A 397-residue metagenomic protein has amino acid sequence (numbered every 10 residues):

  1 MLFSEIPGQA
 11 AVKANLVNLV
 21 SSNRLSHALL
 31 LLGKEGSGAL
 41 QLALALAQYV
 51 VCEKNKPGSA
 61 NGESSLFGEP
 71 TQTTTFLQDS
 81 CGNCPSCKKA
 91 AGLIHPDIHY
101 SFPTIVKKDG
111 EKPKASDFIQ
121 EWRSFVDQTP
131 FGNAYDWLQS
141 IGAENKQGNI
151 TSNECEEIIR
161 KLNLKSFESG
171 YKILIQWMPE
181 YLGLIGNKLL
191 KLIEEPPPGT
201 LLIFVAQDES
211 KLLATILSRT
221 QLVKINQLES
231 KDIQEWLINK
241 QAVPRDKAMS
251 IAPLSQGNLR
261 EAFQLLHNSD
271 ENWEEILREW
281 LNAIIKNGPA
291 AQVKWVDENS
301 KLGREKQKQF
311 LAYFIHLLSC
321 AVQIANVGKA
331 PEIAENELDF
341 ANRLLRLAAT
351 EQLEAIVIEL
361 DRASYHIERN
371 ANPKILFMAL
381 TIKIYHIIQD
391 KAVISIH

Functional and structural regions predicted by a protein language model:
M1-Q78, P85-S86, P198-L201, Q207-H397: Charged, glycine-rich active-site and insertion segments that engage polyanionic ligands
L2-E5, Q9-L184: Clamp-loader machinery-focused feature within the broader ASCE/P-loop NTPase space
G92-I94, P196, I216: Short, structurally constrained coil/turn elements that cap an alpha-helix or connect an alpha-helix to the following
R160, K191, S218: Conserved adenine-binding aromatic site and its adjacent loop/helix in ATP-hydrolyzing domains
L164-F167, E195, N239: Secondary-structure boundary motif
Y171-I173, W177-L201, D208: Conserved Walker B catalytic segment
